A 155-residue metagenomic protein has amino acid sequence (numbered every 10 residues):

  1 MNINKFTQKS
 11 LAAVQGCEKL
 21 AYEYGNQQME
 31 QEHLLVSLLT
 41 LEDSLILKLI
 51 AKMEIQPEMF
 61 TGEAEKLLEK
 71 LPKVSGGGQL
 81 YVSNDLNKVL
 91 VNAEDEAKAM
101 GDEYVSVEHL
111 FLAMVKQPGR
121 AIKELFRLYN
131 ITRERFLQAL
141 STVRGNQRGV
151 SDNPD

Functional and structural regions predicted by a protein language model:
M1-D155: Histone-fold recognition with a strong bias for associated Lys/Arg-rich disordered tails
